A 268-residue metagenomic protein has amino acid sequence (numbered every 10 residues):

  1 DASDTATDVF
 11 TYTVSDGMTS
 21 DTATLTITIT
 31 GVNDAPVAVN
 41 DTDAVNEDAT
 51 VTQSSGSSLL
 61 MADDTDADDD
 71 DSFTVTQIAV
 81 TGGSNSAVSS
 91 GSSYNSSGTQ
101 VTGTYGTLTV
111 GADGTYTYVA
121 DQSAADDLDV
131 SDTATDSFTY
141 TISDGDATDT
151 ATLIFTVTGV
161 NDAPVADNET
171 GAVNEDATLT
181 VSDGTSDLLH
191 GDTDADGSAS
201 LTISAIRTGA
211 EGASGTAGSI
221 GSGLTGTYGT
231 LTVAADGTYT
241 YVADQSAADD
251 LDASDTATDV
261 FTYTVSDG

Functional and structural regions predicted by a protein language model:
D1-G268: Acidic/polar, solvent-exposed loop/turn segments
